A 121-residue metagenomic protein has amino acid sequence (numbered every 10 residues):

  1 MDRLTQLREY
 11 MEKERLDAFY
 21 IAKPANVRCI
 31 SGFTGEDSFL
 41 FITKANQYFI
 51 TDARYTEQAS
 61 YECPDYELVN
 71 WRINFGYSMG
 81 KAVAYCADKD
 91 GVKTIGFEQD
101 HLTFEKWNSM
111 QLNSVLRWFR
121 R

Functional and structural regions predicted by a protein language model:
M1-R121: A composition/biophysics-driven feature that prefers long, compositionally simple stretches
